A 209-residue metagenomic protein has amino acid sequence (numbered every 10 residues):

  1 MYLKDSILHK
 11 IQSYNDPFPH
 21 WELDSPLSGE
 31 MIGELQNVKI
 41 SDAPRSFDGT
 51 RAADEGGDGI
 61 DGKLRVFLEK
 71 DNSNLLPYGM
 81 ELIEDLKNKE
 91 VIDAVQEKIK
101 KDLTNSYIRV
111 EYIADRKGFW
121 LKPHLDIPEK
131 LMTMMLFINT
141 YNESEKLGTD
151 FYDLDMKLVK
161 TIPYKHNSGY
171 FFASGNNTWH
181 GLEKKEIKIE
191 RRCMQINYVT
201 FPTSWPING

Functional and structural regions predicted by a protein language model:
Y2-L3, L8-K98: Non-heme Fe(II)/2-oxoglutarate
D71, L75-Y78, E84, V91-G209: Catalytic core of non-heme Fe(II) oxygenases with the double-stranded beta-helix
